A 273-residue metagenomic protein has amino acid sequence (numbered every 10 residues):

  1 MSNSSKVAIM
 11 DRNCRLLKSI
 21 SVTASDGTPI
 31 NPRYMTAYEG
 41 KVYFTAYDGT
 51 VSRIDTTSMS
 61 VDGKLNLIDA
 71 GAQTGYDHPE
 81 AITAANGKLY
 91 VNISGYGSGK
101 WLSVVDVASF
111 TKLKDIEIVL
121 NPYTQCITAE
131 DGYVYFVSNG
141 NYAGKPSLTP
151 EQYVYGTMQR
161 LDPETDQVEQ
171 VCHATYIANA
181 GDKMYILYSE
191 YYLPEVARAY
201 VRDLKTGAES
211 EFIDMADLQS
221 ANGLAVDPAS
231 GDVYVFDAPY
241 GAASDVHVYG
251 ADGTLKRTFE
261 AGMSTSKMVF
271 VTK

Functional and structural regions predicted by a protein language model:
M1, F44, V91, F136-V137 (+2 more regions): Residue position within the beta-strands of beta-propeller blades
N3-V7, D48-V51, G97-S98, N141-Y142 (+2 more regions): Loop/turn residues immediately N-terminal
K6-A8, T50-R53, K100-V104, G156-Q159 (+2 more regions): A short loop-to-beta-strand structural motif that recurs across blades of beta-propeller domains
C14-G27, S60-Q73, T111-I118, D162-H173 (+2 more regions): A short beta-strand motif characteristic of beta-propeller blades
V22-S52, T56-A85: Asp-box/WD-like beta-propeller blade repeats and closely related beta-sheet repeat scaffolds
T28-E39, Q73-T83, I118-E130, Q170-K183 (+2 more regions): Repeated scaffold domains used in trafficking and secretory/extracellular systems, primarily beta-propellers
H78, V91-Y96, V137-Y153, S189-E195 (+1 more regions): Short, conserved, GDST-rich strand-edge loop motifs in beta-rich repeat architectures
T157, E164-A242: Intrinsically disordered, low-complexity segments enriched in Gly and acidic/Ser/Thr residues that form flexible
